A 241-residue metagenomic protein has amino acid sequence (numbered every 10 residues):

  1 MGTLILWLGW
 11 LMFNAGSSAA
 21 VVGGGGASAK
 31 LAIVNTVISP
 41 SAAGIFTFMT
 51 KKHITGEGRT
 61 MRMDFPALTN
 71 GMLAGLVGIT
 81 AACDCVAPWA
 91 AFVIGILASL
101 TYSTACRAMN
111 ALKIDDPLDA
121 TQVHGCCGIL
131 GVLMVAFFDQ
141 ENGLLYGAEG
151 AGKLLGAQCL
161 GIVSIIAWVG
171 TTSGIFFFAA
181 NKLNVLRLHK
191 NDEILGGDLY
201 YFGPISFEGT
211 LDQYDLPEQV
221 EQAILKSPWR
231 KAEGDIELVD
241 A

Functional and structural regions predicted by a protein language model:
M1-A241: Glycine- and aromatic-enriched membrane alpha-helices
